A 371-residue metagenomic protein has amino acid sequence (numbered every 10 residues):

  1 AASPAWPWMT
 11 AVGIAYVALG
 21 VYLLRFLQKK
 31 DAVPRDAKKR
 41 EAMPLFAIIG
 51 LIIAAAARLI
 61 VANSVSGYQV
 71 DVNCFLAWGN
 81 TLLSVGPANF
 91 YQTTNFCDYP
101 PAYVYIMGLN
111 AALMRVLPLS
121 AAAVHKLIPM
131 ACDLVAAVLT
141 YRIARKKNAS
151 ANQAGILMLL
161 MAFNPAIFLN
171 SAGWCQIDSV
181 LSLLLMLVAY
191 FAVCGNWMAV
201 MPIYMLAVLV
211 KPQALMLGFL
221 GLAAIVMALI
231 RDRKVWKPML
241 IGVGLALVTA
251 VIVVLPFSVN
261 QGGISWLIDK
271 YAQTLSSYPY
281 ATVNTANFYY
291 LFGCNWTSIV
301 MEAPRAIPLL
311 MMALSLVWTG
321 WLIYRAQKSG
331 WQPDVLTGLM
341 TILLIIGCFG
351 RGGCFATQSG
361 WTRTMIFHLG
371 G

Functional and structural regions predicted by a protein language model:
A2-I60, R145, A154-I156, D334-G338: Start-transfer (signal-anchor) and selected internal transmembrane alpha helices of multi-pass inner/ER membrane
R35-K38, K146, T274-G353: Aromatic/glycine/proline-enriched transmembrane-helix motif characteristic of membrane-embedded glycan-assembly enzymes
A54, L157-F163, Y204, V208: Short helix- or helix-capping micro-motifs that position conserved polar/aromatic residues at function-defining sites
D71-D98, A102, L109-V116, Q261-K270: Extracytosolic helix-loop segments that constitute the early lumenal/periplasmic catalytic or substrate-binding loops
A123-N148, A313-A326: Transmembrane-helix motifs of polytopic, lipid-linked glycan transferases
V138-R142, V180-W197, L369-G371: Specific aromatic-rich, kink-prone transmembrane helix
L169, L185-F191, M198-L222, I252 (+1 more regions): Membrane-interface alpha helices of multi-pass inner-membrane proteins
L217-V248, V259-N260: Perimembrane helix-loop-helix junctions
